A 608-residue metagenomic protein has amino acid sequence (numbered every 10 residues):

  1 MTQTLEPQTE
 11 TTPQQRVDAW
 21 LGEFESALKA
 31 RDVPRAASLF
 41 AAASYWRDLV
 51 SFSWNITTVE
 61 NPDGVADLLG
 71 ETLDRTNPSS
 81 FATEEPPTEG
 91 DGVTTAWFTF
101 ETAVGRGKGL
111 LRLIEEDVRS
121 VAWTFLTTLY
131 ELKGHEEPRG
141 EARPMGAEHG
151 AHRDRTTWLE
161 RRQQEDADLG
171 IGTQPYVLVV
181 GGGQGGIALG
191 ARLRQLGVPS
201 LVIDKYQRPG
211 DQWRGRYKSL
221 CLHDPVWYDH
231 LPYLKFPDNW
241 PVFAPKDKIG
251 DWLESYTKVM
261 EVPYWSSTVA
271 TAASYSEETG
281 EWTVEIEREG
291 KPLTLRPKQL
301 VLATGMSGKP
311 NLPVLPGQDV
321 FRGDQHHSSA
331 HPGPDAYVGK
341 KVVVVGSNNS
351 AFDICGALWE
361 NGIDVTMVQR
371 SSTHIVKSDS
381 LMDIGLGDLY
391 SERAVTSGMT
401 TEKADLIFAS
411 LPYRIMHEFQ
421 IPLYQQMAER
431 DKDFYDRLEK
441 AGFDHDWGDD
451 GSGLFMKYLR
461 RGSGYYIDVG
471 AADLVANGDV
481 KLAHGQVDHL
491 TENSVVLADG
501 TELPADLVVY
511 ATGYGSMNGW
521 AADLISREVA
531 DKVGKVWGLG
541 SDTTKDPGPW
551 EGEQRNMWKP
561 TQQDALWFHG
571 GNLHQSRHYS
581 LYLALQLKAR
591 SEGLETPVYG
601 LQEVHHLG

Functional and structural regions predicted by a protein language model:
M1-A42, R162-Q174: Short, low-complexity N-terminal intrinsically disordered segments enriched in polar/charged residues
T2, W97-E165: Short beta-strand edge/turn micro-motifs at domain boundaries
R16, S26, A30-G90: A solvent-exposed, acidic/Ser-Thr-rich amphipathic alpha-helical stretch
E89-F100, W282-V284: A short hydrophobic beta-strand element
T128, P175, V198, I203-K205 (+5 more regions): Flavin (primarily FAD) cofactor-binding/catalytic cores of flavoenzymes
H149-P175, H326-V338: A short, basic/flexible loop-to-alpha-helix module at the beginning of a structural domain
A167-I203, S350-W359: N-terminal Rossmann-like FAD-binding beta1-loop-alpha1 element of flavoenzymes
R214-D251, S372-H445: Glycine-rich active-site loop/strand segments that organize a redox cofactor
